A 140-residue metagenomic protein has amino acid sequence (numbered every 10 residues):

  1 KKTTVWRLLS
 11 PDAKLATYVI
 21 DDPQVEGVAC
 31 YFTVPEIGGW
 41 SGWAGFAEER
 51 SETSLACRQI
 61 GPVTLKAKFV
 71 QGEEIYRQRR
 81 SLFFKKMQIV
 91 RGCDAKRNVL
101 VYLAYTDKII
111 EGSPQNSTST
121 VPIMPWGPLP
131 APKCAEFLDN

Functional and structural regions predicted by a protein language model:
K1-A56: N-terminal secretory signal peptides
K2-V5, T17, D22, E52 (+4 more regions): Intrinsically disordered, low-complexity regions
D21, F32-E36, Q59-G61, D94 (+1 more regions): A mature extracytoplasmic/lumenal domain signature
P35-F84: Structured domain cores in non-transmembrane regions
V63-N140: Low-complexity intrinsically disordered segments
